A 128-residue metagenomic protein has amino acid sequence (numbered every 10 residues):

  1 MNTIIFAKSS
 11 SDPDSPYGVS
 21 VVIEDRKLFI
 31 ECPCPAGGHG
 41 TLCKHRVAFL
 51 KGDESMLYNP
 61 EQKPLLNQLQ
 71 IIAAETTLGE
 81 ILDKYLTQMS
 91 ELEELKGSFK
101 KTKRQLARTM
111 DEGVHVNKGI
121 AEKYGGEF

Functional and structural regions predicted by a protein language model:
M1-F128: Long, low-complexity, compositionally biased intrinsically disordered regions
